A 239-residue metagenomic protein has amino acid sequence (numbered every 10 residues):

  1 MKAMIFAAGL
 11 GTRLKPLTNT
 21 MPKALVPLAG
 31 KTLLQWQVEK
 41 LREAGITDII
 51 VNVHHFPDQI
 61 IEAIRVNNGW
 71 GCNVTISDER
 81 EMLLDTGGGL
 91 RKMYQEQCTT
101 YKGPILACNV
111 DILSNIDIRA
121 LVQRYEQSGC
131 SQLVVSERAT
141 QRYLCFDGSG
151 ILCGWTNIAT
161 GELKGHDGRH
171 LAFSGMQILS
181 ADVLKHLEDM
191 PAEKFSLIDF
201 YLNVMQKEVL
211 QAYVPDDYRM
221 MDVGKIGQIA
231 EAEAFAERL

Functional and structural regions predicted by a protein language model:
M1-A29, R42-A44, V214: Glycine-rich N-terminal loop/short-helix segment of MobA-like nucleotidyltransferase
K2-I5, K31-N109, A120, H186-A192 (+1 more regions): Conserved N-terminal catalytic core of the sugar/cofactor nucleotidyltransferase
L10, M21, F56, R80 (+2 more regions): A generic "binding-loop/recognition-motif" signal
L10, V110-I112: Active-site metal-binding loops of divalent metal-dependent hydrolases
L25, L144-F146, Y201, A212: A structural signal for short hydrophobic beta-strand segments in well-ordered beta-sheet cores
C98, L106, L113, R119-E126 (+2 more regions): Catalytic-core segments of class I nucleotidyltransferases/pyrophosphorylases that form NMP-activated intermediates
Q132-G148: Short beta-strand-to-loop element that shapes/binds the nucleotide-sugar donor at the catalytic cleft/hinge
